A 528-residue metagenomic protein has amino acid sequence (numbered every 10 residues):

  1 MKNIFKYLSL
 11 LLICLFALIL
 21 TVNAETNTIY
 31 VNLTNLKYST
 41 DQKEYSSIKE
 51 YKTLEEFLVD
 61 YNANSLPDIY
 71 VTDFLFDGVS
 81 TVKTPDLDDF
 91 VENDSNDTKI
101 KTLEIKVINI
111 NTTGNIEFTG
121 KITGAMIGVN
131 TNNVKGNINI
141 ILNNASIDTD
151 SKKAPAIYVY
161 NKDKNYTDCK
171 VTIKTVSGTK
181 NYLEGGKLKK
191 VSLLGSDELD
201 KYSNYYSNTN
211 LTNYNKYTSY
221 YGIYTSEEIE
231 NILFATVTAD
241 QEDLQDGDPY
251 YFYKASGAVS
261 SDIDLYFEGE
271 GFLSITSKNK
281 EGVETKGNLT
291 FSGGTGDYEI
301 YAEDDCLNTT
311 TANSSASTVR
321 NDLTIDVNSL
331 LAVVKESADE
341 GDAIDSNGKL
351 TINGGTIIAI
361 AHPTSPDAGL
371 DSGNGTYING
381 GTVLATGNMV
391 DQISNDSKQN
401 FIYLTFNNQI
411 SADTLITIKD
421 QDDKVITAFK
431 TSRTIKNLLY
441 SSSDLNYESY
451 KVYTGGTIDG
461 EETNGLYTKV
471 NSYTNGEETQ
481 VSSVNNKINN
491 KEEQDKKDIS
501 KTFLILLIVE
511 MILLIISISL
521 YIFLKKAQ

Functional and structural regions predicted by a protein language model:
M1-S9: Bacterial N-terminal signal peptides that target proteins for export
I4, E493, F503, A527-Q528: Small/flexible residues
L8-I19: Bacterial N-terminal signal peptides
L20-A24: Sec/Tat signal peptide C-region and signal peptidase I cleavage site
E25-I499, F503-L513, Y521: A composition-driven surface/loop motif
L514-Q528: C-terminal membrane-anchoring or membrane-association module
